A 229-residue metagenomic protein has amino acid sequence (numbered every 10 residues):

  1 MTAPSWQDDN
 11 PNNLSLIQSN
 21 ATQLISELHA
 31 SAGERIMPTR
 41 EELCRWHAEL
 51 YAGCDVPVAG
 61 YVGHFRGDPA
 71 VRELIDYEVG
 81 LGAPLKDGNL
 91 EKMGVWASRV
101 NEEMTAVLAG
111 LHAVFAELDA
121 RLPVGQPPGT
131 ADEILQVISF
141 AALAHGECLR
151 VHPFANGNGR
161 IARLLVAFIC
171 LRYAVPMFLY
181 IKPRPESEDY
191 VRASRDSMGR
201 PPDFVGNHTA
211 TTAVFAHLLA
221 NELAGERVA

Functional and structural regions predicted by a protein language model:
M1-A229: FIC/Doc superfamily catalytic core
